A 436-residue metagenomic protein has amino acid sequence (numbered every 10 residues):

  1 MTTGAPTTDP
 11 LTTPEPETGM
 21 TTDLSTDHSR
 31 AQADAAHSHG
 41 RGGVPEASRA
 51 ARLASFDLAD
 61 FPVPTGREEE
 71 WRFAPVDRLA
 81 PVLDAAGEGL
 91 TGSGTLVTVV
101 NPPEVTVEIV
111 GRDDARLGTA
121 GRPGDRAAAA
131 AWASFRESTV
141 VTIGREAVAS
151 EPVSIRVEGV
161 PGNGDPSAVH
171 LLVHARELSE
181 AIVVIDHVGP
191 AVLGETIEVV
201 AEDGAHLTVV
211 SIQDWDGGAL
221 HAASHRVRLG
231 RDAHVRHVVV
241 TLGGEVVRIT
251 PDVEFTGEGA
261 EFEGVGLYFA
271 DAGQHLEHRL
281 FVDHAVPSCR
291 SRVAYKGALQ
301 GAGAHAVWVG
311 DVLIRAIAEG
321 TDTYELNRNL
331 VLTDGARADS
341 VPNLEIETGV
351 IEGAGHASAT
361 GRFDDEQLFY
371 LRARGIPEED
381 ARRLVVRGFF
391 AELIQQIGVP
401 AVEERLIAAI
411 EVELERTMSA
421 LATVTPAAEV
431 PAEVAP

Functional and structural regions predicted by a protein language model:
T2-W132, E137, V148, Y295 (+1 more regions): N-terminal amphipathic, basic helical "cap/leader" segment at the start of enzyme domains
D9, L24, G118-I376, V386 (+2 more regions): Conserved beta-strand/loop scaffold segments within soluble protein domains that form the structured core and edges
R49, D60-P62, Y324, D365 (+1 more regions): Generic hydrophobic-segment detector
W71, L384-V385: Residue-level "edge-of-site" marker
